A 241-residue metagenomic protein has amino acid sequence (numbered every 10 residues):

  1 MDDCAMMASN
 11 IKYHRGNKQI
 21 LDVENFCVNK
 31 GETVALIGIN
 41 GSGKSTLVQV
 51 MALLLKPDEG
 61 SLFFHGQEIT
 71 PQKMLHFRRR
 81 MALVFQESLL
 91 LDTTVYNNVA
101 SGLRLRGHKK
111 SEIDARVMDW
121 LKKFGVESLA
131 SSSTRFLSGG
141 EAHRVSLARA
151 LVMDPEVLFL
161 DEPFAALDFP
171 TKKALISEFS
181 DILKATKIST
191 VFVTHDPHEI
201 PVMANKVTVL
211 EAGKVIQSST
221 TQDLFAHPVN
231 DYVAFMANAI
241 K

Functional and structural regions predicted by a protein language model:
A52: Helix-to-loop junction immediately C-terminal to a conserved catalytic motif
G60-E68, F77: Conserved ABC transporter NBD signature motif
R104, S111-L129, D181: Conserved ABC ATPase "signature" region
S133-L137, E141: Conserved ABC ATPase signature
L158-E162: Catalytic Walker B motif of ABC-type/P-loop ATPase nucleotide-binding domains
A212-G213: Conserved ABC ATPase "signature" C-loop
S218-S219, H227: ABC ATPase "signature
